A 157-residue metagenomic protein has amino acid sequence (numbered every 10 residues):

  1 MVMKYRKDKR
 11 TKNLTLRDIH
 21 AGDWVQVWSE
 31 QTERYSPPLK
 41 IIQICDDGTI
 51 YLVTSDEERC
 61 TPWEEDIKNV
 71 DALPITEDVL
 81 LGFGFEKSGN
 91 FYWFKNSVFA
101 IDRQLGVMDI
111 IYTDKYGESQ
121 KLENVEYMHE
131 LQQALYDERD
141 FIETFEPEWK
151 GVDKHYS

Functional and structural regions predicted by a protein language model:
V2-I19: Mixed-charge, Lys/Arg-rich low-complexity intrinsically disordered regions
M3, P147-S157: Short acidic DE-rich linear segments
T15-Q31: Short coil-to-beta transition motif at edge beta-strands of beta-rich domains
A21-W24, I75-A100: Amphipathic alpha-helical oligomerization segments
W24, Q31-G48: Short beta-strand-centered aromatic/proline hotspots
Q43-E64, S88-E126: Acidic, low-complexity, intrinsically disordered interaction modules
E58-E86, L122-F145, H155: Intrinsically disordered, low-complexity, charged/polar segments
